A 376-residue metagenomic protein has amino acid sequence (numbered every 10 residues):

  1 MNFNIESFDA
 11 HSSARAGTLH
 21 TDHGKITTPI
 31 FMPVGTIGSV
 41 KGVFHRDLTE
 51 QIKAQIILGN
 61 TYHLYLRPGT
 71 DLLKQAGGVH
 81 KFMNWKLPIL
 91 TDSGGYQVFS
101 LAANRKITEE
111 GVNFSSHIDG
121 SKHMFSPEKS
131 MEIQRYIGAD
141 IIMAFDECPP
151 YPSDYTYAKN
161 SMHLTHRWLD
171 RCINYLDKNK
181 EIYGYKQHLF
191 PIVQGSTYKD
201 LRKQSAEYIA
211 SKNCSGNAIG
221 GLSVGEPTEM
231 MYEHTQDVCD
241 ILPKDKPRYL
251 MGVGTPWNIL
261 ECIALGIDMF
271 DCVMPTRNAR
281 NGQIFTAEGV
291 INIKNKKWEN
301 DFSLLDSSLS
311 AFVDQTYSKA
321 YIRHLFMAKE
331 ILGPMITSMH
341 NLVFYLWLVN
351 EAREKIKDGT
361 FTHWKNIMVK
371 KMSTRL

Functional and structural regions predicted by a protein language model:
M1-H20, I26-P33, K41-G42, D146-P152 (+1 more regions): C-terminal extensions of enzymes
M1-I182, K296-E299: Non-catalytic, usually N-terminal nucleic-acid engagement modules in DNA/RNA processing proteins
G24, I57, D92, Q134 (+5 more regions): Conserved, mostly hydrophobic/aromatic
P33, H63-L64, Y96-Q97, P149-P150 (+5 more regions): Short, solvent-exposed loop/turn segments at secondary-structure junctions
S130, S161, T165-W168, C172 (+5 more regions): Alpha-helical packing segments of well-folded alpha/beta enzyme cores
Y151-Y155, K159, G216-L222, I331-P334: Glycine- and acidic
Y155-H166, N174, K199-K212, M339: Short, electropositive alpha-helical surface patch
N179, H188-L305: Glycine-rich phosphate/ribose-binding loops and adjacent secondary-structure elements that form binding surfaces
